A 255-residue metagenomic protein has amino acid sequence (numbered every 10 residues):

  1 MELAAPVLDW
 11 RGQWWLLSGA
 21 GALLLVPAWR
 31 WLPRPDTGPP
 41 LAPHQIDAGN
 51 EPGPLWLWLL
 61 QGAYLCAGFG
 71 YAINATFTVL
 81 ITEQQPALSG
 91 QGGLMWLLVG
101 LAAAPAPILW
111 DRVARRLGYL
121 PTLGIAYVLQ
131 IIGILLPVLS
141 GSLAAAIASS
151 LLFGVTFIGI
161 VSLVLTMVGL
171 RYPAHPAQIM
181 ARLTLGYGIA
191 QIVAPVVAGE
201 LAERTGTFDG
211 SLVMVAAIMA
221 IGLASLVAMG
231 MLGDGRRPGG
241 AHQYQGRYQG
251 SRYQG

Functional and structural regions predicted by a protein language model:
L3, Q13, S18-L41, S225-G230: C-terminal membrane-cytosol helix-exit motif in multi-pass small-molecule transporters
A5, A106-Y119, A202-E203: Helix-to-loop junctions at the C-terminal end of transmembrane segments in multipass secondary transporters
A5-G19, G199-M219: A membrane-interface helix-boundary motif in multi-pass transporters
A20, W29-E51, R236-Y244: Flexible cytoplasmic inter-helical loops of multi-pass small-molecule transporters
L25-L32, V213-Y244, Y253-G255: Multi-pass alpha-helical transporter architecture, strongest for 12-TM Major Facilitator/SLC carriers used
W56-P105: Extracytoplasmic gate region of multi-pass secondary transporters
L117-M167: C-terminal transmembrane helical hairpin of 12-TM major facilitator-type secondary transporters
A174-T207, V215: A late C-terminal transmembrane helix in Major Facilitator Superfamily
